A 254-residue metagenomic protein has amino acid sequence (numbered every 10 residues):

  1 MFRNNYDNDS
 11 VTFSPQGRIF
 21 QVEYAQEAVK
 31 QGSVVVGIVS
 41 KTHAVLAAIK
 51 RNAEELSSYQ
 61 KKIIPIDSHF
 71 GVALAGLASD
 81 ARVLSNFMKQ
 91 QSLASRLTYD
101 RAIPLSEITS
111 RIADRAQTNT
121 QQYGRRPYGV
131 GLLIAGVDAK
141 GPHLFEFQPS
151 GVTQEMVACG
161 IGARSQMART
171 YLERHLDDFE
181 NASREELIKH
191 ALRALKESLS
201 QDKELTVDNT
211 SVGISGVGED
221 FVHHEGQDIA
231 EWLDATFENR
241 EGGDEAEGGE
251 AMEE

Functional and structural regions predicted by a protein language model:
M1-E254: Long, low-complexity N-terminal extensions
